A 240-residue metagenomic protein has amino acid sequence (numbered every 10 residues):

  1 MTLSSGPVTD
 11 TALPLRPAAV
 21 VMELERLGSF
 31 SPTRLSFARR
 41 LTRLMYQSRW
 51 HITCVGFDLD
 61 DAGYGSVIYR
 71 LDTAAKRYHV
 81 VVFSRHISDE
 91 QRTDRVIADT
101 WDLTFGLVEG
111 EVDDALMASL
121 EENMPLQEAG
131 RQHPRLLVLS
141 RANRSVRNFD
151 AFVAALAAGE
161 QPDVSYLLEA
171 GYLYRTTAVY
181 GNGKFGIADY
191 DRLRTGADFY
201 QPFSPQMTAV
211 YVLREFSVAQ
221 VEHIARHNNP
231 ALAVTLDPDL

Functional and structural regions predicted by a protein language model:
M1-T2, T73: Gram-negative host-targeted secretion-system effectors, predominantly Type III and Type IV, recognized via long
T2-L24, D99-L240: Mixed-charge, Lys/Arg-enriched low-complexity segments
R26-R49: Acidic-basic catalytic patches of nuclease active cores, encompassing PD-(D/E)XK and other metal-cofactor nuclease
L27, I52-V55, S217: Short secondary-structure boundary micro-motifs
S31-R34, L41, A62-V67, Y200-P202 (+3 more regions): N-terminal low-hydrophobic presequence detector
T42-D99: Amphipathic, interaction-prone secondary-structure segments
